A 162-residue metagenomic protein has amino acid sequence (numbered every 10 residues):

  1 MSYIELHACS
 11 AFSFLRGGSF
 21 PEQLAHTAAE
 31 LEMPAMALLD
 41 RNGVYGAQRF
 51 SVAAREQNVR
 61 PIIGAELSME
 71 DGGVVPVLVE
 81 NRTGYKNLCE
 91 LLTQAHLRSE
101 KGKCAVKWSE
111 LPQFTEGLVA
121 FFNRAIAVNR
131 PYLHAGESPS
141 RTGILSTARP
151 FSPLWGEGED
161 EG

Functional and structural regions predicted by a protein language model:
M1-H134, R141-G143, G162: Phosphodiester-processing cores and adjacent nucleic acid-binding clamps
A29, R149-P150: N-terminal hydrophobic alpha-helix used for membrane targeting or insertion
V74, P150-F151: Conserved beta-strand and immediately adjacent loop positions that scaffold enzyme active sites
Y132, F151-S152: Aromatic (phenylalanine/tyrosine) cluster motif
G136, G156-G158: Glycine-biased, low-complexity coil/linker segments
S138-S140, S146, S152: Serine residues within intrinsically disordered or low-complexity segments
